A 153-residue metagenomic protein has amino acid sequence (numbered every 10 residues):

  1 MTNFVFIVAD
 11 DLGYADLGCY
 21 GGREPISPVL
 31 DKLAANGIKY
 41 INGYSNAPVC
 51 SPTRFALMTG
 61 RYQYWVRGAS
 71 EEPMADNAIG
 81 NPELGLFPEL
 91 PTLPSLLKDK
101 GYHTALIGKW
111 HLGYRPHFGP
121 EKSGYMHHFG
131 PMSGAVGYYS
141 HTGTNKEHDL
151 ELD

Functional and structural regions predicted by a protein language model:
M1-D153: Formylglycine-dependent sulfatase
